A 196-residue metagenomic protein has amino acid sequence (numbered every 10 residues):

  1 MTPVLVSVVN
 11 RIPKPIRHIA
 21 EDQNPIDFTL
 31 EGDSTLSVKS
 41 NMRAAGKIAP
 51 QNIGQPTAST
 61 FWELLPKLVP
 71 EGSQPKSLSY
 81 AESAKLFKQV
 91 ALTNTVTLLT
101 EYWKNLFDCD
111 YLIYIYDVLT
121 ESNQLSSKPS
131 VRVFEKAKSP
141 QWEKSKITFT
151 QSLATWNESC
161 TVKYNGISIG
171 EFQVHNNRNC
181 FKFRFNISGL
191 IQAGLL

Functional and structural regions predicted by a protein language model:
M1-S34, K39-L196: Nucleic-acid endonuclease domains
